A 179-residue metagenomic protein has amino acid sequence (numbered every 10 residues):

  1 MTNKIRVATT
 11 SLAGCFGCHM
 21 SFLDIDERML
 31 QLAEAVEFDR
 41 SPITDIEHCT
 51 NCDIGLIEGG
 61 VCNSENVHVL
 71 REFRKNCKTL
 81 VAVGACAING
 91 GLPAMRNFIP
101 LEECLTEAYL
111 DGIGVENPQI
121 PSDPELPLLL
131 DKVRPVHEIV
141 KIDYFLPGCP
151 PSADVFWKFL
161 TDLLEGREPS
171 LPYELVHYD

Functional and structural regions predicted by a protein language model:
M1-D179: Iron-sulfur-associated redox domains of electron-transfer enzymes in respiratory and anaerobic energy metabolism
